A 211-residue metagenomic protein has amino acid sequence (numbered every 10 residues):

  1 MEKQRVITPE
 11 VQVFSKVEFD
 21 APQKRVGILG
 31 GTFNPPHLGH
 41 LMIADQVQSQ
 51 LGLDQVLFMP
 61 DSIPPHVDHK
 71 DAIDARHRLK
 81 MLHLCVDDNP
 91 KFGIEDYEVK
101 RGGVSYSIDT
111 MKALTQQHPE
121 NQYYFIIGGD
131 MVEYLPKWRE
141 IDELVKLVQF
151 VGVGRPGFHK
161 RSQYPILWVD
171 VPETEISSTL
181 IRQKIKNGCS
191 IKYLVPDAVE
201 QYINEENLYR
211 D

Functional and structural regions predicted by a protein language model:
M1-D211: Nucleotidyltransferase catalytic core that binds NTPs
